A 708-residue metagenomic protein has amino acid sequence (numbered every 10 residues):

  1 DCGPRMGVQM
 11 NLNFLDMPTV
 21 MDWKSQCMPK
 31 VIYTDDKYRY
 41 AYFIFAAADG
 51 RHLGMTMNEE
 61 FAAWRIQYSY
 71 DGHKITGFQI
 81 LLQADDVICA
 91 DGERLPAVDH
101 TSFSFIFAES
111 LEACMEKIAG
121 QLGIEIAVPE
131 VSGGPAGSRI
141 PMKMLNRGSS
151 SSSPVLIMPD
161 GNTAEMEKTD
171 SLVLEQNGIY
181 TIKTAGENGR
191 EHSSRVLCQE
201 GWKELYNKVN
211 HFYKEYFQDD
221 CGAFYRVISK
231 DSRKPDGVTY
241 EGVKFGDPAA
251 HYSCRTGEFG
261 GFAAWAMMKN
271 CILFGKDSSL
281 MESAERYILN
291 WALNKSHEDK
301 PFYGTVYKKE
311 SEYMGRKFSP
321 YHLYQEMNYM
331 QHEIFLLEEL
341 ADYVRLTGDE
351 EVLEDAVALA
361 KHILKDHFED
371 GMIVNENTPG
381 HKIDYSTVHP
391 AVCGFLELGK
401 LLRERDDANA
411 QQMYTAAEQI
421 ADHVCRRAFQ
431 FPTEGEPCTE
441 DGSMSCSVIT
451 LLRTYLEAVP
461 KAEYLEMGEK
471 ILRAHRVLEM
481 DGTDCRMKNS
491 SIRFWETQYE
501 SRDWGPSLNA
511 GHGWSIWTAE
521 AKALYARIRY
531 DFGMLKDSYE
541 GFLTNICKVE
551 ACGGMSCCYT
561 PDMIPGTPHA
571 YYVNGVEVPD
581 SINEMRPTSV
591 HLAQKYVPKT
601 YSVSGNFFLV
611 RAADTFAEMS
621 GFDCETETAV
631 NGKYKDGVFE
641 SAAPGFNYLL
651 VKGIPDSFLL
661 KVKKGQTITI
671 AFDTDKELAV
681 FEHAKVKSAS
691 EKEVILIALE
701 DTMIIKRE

Functional and structural regions predicted by a protein language model:
D1-T34, R190-H192, L197-Q199: Acidic (Asp/Glu-rich), glycine- and aromatic
V8-L15, T19, I32, Y42-E130: Beta-strand-rich recognition/accessory modules
D99-T101, K168-L172: Short strand-edge motifs at loop-to-beta-strand transitions and within beta-strands of extracellular beta-rich domains
L111-S138, G148, E397, L401-A408 (+3 more regions): Terminal, non-catalytic domain-edge segments
M115-R139, H192-D231: Low-complexity, Pro/Ser/Thr- and charge-rich linker/hinge segments at domain boundaries
P154-L156, Q176-H192, M703-R707: Short, aromatic- and glycine-rich surface loops/edge beta-strands on solvent-exposed regions
L174-Q176, K522: Residue-level recognition of secondary-structure-to-loop junctions
G201-D484, S490-S507, G513-I516, K536-G541: Catalytic cores of extracellular degradative/oxidative enzymes
